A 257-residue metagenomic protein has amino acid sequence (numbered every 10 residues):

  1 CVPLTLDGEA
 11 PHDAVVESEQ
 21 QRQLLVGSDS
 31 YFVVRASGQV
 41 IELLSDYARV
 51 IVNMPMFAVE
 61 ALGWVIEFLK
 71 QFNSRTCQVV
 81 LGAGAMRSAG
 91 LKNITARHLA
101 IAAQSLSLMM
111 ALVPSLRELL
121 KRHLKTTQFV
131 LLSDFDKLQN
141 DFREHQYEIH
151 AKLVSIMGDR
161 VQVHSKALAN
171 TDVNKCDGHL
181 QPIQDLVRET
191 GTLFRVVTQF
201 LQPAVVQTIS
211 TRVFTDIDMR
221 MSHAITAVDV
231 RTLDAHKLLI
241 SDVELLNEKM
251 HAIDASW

Functional and structural regions predicted by a protein language model:
C1-K175, L193-V205, I209, V213 (+2 more regions): Extended alpha-helical solenoid scaffold regions that build the rod-like backbones of large eukaryotic assemblies
P182, L186-E189, L193: Alpha-helical segments in soluble extracytoplasmic regions
T211-D216, R220, L233-W257: Alpha-helical bundle/repeat cores within regulatory domains of eukaryotic proteins
